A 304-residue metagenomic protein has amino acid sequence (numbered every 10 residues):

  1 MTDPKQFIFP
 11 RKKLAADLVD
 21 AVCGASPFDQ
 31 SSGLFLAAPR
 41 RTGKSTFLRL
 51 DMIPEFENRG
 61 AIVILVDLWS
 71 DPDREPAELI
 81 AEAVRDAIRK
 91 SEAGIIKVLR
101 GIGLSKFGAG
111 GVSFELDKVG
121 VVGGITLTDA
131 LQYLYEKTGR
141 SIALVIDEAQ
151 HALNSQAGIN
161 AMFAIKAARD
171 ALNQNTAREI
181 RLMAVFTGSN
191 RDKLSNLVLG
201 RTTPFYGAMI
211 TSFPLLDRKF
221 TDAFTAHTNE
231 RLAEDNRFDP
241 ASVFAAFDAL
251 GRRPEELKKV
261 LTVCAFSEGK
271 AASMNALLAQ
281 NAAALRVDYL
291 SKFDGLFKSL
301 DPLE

Functional and structural regions predicted by a protein language model:
M1-P39, T46-E55: Walker A/P-loop-proximal flanking segment of P-loop NTPase domains
V22, Q156, V198, T225 (+1 more regions): Short, flexible helix/strand-to-coil boundary loops that buttress conserved ligand/catalytic motifs in alpha/beta
S26-F28, F56-R59, L134-T138, D170-I180 (+1 more regions): Conserved catalytic network of the ASCE P-loop NTPase/AAA+ motor domain
S31-A143, A149-L153, G158: P-loop NTPase nucleotide-binding core
T46, R181-E230: Alpha-helical sensor/transducer elements of the RecA-like P-loop NTPase core
H151-G200, F213: Sensor-1/coupling segment of RecA-like P-loop NTPase cores
A223-G295: Amphipathic alpha-helical "lid/sensor" segments that cap RecA-like P-loop NTPase cores
D301-E304: Regulatory alpha-helical "coupling" segment adjacent to P-loop NTPase cores
